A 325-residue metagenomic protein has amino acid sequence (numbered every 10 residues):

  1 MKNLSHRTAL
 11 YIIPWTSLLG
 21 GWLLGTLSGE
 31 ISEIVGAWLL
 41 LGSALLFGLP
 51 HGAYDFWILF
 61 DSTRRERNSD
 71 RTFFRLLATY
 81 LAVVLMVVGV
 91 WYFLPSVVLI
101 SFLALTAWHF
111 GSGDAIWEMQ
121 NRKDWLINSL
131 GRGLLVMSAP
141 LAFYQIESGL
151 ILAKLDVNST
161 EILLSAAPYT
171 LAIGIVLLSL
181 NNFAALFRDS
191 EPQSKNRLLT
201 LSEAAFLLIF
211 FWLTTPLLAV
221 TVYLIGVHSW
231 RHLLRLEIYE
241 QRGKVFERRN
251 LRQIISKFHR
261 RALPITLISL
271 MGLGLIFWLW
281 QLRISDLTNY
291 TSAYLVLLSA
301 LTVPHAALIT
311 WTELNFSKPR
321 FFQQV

Functional and structural regions predicted by a protein language model:
M1-T16, H259-R260: N-terminal membrane topogenic signal
W22-A37, Q281-D286: Short, hydrophobic transmembrane alpha-helix segments
I31-W91: Membrane helical hairpin/interfacial module
L45-P50, L103-A115, G226-L236, L301-P304: Alpha-helical transmembrane segments and their membrane-interface exit regions
G52-T63, W108-Q120, S179-Q193, A307-E313: C-terminal ends of transmembrane helices
S69-R71, L85-A142, A153-T160: Membrane-interface helix-loop-helix junctions at boundaries between adjacent transmembrane segments
K123-P192: Long hydrophobic alpha-helical segments that form multi-pass transmembrane helix bundles in integral membrane proteins
Y223-L263: Predominantly late transmembrane helices and immediately cytosolic-facing juxtamembrane segments
